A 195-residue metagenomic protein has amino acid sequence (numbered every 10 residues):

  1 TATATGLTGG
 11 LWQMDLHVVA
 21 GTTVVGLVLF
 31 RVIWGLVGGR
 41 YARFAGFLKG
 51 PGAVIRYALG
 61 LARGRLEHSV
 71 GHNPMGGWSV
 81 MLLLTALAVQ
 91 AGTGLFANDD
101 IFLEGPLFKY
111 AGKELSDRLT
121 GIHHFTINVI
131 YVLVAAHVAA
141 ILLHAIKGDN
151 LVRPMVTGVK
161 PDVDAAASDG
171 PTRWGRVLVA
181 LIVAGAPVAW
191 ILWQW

Functional and structural regions predicted by a protein language model:
T1-W195: Membrane-embedded alpha-helical bundles that constitute the cytochrome b-like, heme-associated redox core of multi-pass
